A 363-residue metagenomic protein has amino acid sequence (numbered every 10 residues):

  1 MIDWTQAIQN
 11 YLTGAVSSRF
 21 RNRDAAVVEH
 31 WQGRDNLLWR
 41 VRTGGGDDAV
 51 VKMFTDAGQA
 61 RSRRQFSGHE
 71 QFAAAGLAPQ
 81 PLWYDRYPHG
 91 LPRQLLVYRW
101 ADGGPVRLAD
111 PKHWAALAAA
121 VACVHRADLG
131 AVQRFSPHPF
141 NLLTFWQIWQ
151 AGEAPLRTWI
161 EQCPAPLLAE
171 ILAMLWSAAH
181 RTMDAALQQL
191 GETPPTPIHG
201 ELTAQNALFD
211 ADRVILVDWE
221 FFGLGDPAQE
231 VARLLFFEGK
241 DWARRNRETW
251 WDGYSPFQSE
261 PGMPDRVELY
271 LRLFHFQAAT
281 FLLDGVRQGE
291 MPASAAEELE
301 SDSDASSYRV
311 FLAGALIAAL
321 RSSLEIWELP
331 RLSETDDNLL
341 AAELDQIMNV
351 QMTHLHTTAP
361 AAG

Functional and structural regions predicted by a protein language model:
W4-F20, L129-G200, W327, R331-D336 (+1 more regions): An alpha-helical support segment within catalytic cores of ATP-dependent transferases
R21-E29: Conserved N-terminal boundary motif of the eukaryotic protein kinase catalytic domain
V28-H30, D35-F140: ATP-binding pocket architecture of kinase catalytic cores
W31-V51, R181-Q229: Active-site acidic catalytic loop and adjacent metal/ATP-binding pocket of ATP-dependent phosphoryl transfer enzymes
D56, G103, V214, F222-L224 (+1 more regions): Activation segment
Y84, W100, G104-M174, Q188-P195 (+3 more regions): A cross-family kinase active-site recognition segment
A228-G262, R272-S294, E298, D302-I326: Active-site activation/catalytic loop segments of kinase-like enzymes and analogous catalytic loops in related
L299-G363: Intrinsically disordered, low-complexity acidic/proline-/asparagine-rich linker or regulatory tail/stalk regions
